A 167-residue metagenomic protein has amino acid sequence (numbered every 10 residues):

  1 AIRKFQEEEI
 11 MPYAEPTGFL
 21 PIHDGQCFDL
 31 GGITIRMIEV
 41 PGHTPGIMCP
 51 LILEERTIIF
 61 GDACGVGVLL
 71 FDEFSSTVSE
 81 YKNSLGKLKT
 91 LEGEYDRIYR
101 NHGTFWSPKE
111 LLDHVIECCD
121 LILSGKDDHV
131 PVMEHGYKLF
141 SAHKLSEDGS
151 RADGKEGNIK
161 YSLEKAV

Functional and structural regions predicted by a protein language model:
A1-D29, C118-D127: Active-site HxH/HxHxD metal-binding segment of metal-dependent hydrolases
I2, I10-F19, E73-T77, E92-Y99 (+1 more regions): Low-complexity, flexible helical/coil segments
F5-E8, G25, G31, I38 (+5 more regions): Surface-exposed loop/turn and secondary-structure junction residues enriched for glycine/proline
P12-T90: Catalytic core of the metallo-beta-lactamase
G86-V167: Accessory terminal helices/loops
